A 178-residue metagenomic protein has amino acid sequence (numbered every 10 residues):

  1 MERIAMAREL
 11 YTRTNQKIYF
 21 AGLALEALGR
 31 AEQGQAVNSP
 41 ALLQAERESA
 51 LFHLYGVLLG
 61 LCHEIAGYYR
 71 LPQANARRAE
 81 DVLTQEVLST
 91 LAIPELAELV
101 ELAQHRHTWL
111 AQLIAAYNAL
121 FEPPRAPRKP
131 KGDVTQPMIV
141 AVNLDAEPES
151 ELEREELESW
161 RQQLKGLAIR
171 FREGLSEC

Functional and structural regions predicted by a protein language model:
M1-A45: Charged alpha-helical initiation segments
R13, S49, E156-S159: Alpha-helical initiation/capping and key positions within long helical/coiled-coil segments
K17-A27, H53, G60, W160-Q163 (+1 more regions): Amphipathic, well-ordered alpha-helical segments in soluble domains
R30-A36, H63-V82: Short acidic alpha-helical/loop segments enriched in Asp/Glu that coordinate divalent cations
A41-S49, T84, E98: Short secondary-structure capping micro-motifs at structural edges
E46-G67: Short, hydrophobic, well-ordered secondary-structure elements
E80-C178: Acidic, Ser/Thr/Gly/Pro-rich intrinsically disordered interaction regions
